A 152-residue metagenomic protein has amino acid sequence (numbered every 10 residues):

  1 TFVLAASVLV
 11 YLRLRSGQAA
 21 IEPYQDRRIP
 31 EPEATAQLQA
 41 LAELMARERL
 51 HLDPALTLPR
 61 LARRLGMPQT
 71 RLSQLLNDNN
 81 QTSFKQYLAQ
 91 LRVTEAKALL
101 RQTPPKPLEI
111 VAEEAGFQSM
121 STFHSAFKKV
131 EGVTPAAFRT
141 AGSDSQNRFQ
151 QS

Functional and structural regions predicted by a protein language model:
T1-L12: Alpha-helical membrane-embedded segments
V10-E113, A126-K129, A136-S145, F149-S152: Membrane-proximal linker segments that couple transmembrane helices to downstream signaling/catalytic modules
Q69, S119-S121: The DNA-contacting recognition helix of HTH DNA-binding domains and analogous helical DNA-recognition elements
G116: Gly/Ala-rich beta-loop-alpha elbow adjacent to hydrolase catalytic centers
